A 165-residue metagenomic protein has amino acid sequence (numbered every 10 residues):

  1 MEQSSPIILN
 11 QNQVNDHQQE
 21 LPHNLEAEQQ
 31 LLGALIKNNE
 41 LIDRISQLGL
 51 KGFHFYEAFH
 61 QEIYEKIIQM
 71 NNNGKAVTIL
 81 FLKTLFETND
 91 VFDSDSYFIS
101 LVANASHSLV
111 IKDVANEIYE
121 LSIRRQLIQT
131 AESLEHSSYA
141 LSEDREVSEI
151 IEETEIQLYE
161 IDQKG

Functional and structural regions predicted by a protein language model:
M1-I123: Noncatalytic partner-interaction/assembly domains of nucleic-acid and motor enzyme complexes, especially the accessory
Q19-E20, N73-V77, S142-R145, E160-G165: Short, exposed beta-strand "edge-strand" segments with a Pro/Gly-rich flavor and a Y/T-containing core
D95-Q163: Extended, charged alpha-helical coiled-coil/arm scaffolds that mediate oligomerization and mechanical coupling in large
